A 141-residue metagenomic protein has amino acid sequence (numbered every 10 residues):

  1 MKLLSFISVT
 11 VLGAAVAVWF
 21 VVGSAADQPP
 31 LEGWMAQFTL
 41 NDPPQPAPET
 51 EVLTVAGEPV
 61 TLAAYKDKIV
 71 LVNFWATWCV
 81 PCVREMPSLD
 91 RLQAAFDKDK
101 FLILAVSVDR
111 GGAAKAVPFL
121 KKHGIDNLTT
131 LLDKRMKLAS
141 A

Functional and structural regions predicted by a protein language model:
M1-E49: N-terminal targeting signals for export/organelle localization
D42-Q45, E49-V70, Q93-F96, S140: A short beta-strand-turn-helix
K66, F74-A94: Conserved redox-active cysteine motifs that mediate thiol-disulfide chemistry, especially di-cysteine Cys-X(1-2)-Cys
R84, R91, A114-K122: Short alpha-helix adjacent to the SAM-binding motif of class I
A95-K100, H123-N127: Short helix-capping segments at alpha-helix termini
S107-D109: Residue-level recognition of beta-strand->loop/alpha-helix junctions
P118-N127, L132-A141: Thiol/disulfide oxidoreductase modules built on the thioredoxin-like
